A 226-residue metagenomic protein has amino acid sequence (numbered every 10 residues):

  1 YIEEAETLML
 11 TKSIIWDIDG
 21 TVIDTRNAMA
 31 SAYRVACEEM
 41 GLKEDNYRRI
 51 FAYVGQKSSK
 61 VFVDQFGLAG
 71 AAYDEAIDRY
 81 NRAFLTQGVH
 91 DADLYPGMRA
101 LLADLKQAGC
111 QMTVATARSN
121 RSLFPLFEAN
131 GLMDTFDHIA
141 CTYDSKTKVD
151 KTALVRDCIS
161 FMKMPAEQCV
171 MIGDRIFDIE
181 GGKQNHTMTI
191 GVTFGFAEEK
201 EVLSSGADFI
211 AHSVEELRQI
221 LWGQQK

Functional and structural regions predicted by a protein language model:
Y1-L8: Short, Lys/Arg-enriched N-terminal segments with co-localized hydrophobic residues within the first ~10-30 amino acids
L10-A100, D104, R121: N-terminal helical cap/lid subdomain that shapes the substrate entry/recognition surface in HAD-like hydrolases
A32, V61, G97, S122-P125 (+3 more regions): Phosphate- and divalent-cation-binding pockets in alpha/beta enzyme and binding domains that engage nucleotide-derived
E38-M40, K60-L68, D91, R99 (+5 more regions): Substrate-recognition/cap helix-loop segment adjacent to the acidic, metal-dependent catalytic center of Asp-based
Y53, K57, D93-G97, R118 (+3 more regions): Short beta->alpha linker loops
G131-A140, E201-L221: Structural recognition of alpha->loop->beta junctions
V170-F209: Acidic, Mg2+-coordinating phosphoryl-transfer loop and its flanking beta/alpha structural elements, shared across
